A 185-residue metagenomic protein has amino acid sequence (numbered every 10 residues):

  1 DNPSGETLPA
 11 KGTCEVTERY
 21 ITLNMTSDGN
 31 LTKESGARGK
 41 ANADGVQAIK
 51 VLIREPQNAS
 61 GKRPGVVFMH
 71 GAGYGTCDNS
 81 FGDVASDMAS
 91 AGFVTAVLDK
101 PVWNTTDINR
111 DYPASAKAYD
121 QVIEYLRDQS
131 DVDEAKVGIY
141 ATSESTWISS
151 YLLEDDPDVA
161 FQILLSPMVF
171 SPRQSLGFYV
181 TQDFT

Functional and structural regions predicted by a protein language model:
G5-S60: N-terminal cap/lid segment of alpha/beta-hydrolase-fold proteins
S60-K62, G71-A91, A96, N104: Short substrate-entry loop that stabilizes the transition state in hydrolases
F68-G73, S143: Glycine-rich His-Gly loop
N109-S130: Alpha/beta-hydrolase active-site loop
V132-S143: Alpha/beta-hydrolase fold nucleophile elbow
A141-Y151: Glycine-rich nucleophile elbow surrounding the catalytic serine of serine-hydrolase chemistry
Y151-F161: Conserved hydrolase catalytic core segment
I163-T185: Accessory cap/linker subdomain of secreted extracellular hydrolases
